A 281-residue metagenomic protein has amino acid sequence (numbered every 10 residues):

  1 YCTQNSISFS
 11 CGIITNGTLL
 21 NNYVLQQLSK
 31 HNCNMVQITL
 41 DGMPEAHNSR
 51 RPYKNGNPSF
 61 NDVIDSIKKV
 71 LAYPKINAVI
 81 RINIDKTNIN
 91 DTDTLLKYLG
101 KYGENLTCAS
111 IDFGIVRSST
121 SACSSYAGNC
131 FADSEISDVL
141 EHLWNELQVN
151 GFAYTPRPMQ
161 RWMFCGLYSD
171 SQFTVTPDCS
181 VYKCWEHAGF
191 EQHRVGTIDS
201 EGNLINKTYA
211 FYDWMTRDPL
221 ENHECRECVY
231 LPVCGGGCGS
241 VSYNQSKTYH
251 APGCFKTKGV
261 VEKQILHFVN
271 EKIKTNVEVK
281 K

Functional and structural regions predicted by a protein language model:
Y1-A46, Y53-D62, I82-T94: Canonical radical SAM enzyme core domain
I7, N32, P74, N105-T107 (+1 more regions): Short loop/turn motifs at secondary-structure junctions
E45-K68, A72-D170, D178, R194: Radical SAM enzyme [4Fe-4S]-AdoMet core and its adjacent flexible, acidic and glycine-rich loops/tails across
A132-Q160, E186-P232: C-terminal accessory region of radical SAM enzymes
D178, L220-K281: Radical SAM enzyme core and accessory elements
